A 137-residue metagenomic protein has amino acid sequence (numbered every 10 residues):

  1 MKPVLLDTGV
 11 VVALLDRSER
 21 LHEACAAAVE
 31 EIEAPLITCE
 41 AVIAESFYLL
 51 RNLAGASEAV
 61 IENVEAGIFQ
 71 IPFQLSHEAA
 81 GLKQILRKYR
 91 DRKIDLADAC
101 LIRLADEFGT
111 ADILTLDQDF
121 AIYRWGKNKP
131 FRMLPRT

Functional and structural regions predicted by a protein language model:
M1-E19: Metal-dependent nucleic-acid phosphoesterase active-site entry motif
K2-V4, E23-K93, R103, E107-A111 (+1 more regions): PIN-domain endoribonuclease scaffold, especially VapC-family toxins
D7-T8, C39, L116: A secondary-structure boundary/capping signal
T8, D98-A99: Conserved glycosyltransferase catalytic-site signature
L14-L15, L114, R124: Activation segment
D117-A121: Low-complexity, intrinsically disordered Gly/Pro/Thr-rich segments
